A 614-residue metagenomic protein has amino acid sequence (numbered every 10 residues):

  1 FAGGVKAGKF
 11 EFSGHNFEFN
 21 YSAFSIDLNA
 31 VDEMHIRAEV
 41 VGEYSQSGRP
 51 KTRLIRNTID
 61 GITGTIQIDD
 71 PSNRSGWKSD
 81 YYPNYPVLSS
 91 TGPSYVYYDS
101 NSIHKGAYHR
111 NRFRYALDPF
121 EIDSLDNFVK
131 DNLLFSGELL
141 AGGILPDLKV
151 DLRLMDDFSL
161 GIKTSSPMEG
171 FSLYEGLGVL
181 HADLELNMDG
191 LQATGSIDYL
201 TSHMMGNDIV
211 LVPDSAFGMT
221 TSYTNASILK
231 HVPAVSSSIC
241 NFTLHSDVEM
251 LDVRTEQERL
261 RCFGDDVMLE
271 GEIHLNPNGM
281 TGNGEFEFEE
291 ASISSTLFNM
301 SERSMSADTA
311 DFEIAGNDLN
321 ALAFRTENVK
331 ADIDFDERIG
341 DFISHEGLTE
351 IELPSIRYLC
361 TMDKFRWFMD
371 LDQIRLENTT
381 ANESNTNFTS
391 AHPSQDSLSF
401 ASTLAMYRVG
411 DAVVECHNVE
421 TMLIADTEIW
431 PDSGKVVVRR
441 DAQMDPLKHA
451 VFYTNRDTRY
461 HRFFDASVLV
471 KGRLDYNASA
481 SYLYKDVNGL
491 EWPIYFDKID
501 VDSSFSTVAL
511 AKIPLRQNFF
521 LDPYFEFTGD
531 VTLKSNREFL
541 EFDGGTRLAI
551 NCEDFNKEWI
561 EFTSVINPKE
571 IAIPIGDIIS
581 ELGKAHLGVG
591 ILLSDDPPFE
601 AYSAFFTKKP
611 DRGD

Functional and structural regions predicted by a protein language model:
F1-D614: Structural signature for solvent-exposed beta-strand/loop edge elements and short helix-capping sites, enriched
